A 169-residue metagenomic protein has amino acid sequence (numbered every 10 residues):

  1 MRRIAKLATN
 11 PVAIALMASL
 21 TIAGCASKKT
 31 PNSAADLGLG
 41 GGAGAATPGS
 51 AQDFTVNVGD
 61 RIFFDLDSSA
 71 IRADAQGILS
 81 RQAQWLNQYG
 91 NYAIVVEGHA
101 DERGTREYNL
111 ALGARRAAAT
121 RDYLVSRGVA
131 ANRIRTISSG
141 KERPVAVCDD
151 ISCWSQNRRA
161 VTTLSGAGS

Functional and structural regions predicted by a protein language model:
R2-A13: Bacterial N-terminal signal peptides that target proteins for export
T21-G24: C-terminal motif of bacterial Sec signal peptides marking the signal peptidase cleavage site
A26-A93, G166-S169: Periplasmic peptidoglycan-binding/tethering modules of Gram-negative envelope proteins
D74-R81, E107, A111, R115 (+2 more regions): Extracytoplasmic/secreted proteins, especially bacterial periplasmic and envelope-associated proteins
G90-H99, A114-V145, R158-S169: A non-catalytic structural micro-motif
A146-D150: Short beta-alpha junctions and helix-cap segments that line functional grooves
S152-Q156: A generic structural micro-feature
